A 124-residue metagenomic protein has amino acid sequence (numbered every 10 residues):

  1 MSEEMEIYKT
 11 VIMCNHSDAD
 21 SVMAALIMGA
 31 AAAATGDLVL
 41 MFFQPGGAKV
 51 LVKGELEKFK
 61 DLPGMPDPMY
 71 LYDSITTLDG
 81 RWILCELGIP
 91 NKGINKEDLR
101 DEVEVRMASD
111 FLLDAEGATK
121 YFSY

Functional and structural regions predicted by a protein language model:
T10-M23, E55-L56: Short, glycine-rich nucleotide/cofactor-binding loops
M23-D37, M41: Histidine-anchored nucleotide/phosphate-binding helix
V39-Q44, W82-E86: Short internal beta-strands
P45-A48, I89: Short beta-alpha junction loops
G47-L62: N-terminal beta-loop-helix "entrance" segment that forms/cooperates in small-molecule cofactor or anionic ligand
K58-P63, D98-E102: Short, flexible loop segments at the rims of nucleotide/cofactor-binding pockets, characterized by
F59-E86: A glycine-rich helix N-cap at a beta->alpha junction
S74-L78, I83, K92-L99, E104-L113 (+1 more regions): A short aromatic-anchored loop/beta-hairpin motif
